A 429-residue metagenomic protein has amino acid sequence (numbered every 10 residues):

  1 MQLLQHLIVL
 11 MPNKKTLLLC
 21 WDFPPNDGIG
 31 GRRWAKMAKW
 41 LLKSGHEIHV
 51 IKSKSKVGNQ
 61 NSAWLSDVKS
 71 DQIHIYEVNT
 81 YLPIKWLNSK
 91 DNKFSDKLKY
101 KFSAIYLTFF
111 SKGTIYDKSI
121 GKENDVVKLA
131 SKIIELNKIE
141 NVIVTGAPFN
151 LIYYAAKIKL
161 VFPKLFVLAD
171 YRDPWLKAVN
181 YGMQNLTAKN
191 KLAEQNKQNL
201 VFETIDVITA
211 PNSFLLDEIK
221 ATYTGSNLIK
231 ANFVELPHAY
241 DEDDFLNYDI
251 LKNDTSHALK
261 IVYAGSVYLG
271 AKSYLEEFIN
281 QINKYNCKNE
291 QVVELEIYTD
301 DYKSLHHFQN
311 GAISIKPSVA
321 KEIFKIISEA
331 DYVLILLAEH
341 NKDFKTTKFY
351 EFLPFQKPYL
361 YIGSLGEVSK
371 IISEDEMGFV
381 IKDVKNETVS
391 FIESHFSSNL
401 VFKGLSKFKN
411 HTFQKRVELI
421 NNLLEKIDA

Functional and structural regions predicted by a protein language model:
Q2-P83, V207, L216, I282-N289: N-terminal subdomain of nucleotide-sugar transferases
K36, G113, D117, N124 (+5 more regions): Membrane-proximal helix-turn-helix segments that form the acceptor-binding/catalytic region of lipid-linked
S53-G121: A conserved catalytic-core segment of Leloir-type glycosyltransferases
N196, L200-A231, I420: A short, active-site helix/loop in glycosyltransferases that binds the activated sugar's phosphate group
F214, H238-A239: Carbohydrate-associated surface elements
K272-S273, K321, K325, V333-E351 (+1 more regions): Nucleotide-sugar-dependent
E290-V292, E296-I327: Nucleotide-activated donor-binding/catalytic signature segment of Leloir-type glycosyltransferases, i.e., the conserved
D383-D428: A charged, aromatic-enriched C-terminal amphipathic alpha-helix characteristic of glycosyltransferases across folds
